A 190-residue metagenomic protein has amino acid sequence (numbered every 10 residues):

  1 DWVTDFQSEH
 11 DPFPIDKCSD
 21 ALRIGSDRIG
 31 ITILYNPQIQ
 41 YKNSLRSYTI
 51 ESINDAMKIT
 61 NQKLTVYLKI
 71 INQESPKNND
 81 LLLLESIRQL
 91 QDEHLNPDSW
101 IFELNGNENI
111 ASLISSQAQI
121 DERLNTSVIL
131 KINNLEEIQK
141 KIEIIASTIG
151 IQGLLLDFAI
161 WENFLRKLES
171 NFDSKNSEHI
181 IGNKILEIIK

Functional and structural regions predicted by a protein language model:
D1-T4, D27-I31, L64-K69, D98-F102 (+2 more regions): Hydrophobic faces of well-ordered beta-strands that scaffold small-molecule active sites in alpha/beta enzyme cores
D1-T65, S75-P76: Active-site beta->alpha loop and helix N-cap motifs at the rims of alpha/beta catalytic domains
E9-C18, N43-A56, N79-I87, I110-I114 (+2 more regions): Well-ordered, non-membrane alpha-helical segments in soluble/globular domains
E9-F13, I31, L64-I70, D98-W100 (+3 more regions): Low-complexity, flexible helical/coil segments
P14-D27, D55-N61, Q91-H94, I114-E122 (+1 more regions): Acidic (Asp/Glu)-rich catalytic clusters
D27-T49, Y67, N79, S86-I110: Catalytic beta/alpha-barrel core
F102-K190: Catalytic-face loop-and-helix region of soluble metabolic enzyme cores
